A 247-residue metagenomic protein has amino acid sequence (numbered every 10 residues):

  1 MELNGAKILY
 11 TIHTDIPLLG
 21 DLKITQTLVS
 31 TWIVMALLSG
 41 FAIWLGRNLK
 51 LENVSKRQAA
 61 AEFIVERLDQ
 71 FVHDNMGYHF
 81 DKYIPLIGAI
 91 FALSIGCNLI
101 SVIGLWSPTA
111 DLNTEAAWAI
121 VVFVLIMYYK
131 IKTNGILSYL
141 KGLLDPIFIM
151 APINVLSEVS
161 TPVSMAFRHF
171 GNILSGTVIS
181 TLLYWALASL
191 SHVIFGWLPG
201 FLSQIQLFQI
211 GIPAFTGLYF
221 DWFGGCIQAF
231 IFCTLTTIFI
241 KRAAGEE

Functional and structural regions predicted by a protein language model:
M1-E247: Selective transmembrane helix interface/packing segments
